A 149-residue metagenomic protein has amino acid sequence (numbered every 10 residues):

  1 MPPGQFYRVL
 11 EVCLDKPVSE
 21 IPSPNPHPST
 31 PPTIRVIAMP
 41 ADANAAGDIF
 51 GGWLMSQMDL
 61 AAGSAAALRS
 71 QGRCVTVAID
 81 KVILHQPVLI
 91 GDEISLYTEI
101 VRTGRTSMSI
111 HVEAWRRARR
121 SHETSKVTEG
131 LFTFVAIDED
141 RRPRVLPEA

Functional and structural regions predicted by a protein language model:
M1, Y7, N44, K126-T128: Generic detection of intrinsically disordered/low-complexity segments and helix-coil linkers/edges
M1-P17: N-terminal amphipathic/basic-hydrophobic helices that include classical n-h-c signal peptides and signal-anchor
Q5, I49, L131-T133: Intrinsic disorder/low-structure terminal segments
C13-P17, I21-P24, P28-I34, L89-I90 (+1 more regions): HotDog/MaoC-like acyl-thioester-processing domains
P17-A78, V135-A149: Hot-dog-fold acyl-thioester-processing enzymes
H27-S29, I49, L60-Y97, V101-T103 (+2 more regions): Hydrophobic beta-strand-centered segment that forms part of the acyl-chain substrate-binding groove
